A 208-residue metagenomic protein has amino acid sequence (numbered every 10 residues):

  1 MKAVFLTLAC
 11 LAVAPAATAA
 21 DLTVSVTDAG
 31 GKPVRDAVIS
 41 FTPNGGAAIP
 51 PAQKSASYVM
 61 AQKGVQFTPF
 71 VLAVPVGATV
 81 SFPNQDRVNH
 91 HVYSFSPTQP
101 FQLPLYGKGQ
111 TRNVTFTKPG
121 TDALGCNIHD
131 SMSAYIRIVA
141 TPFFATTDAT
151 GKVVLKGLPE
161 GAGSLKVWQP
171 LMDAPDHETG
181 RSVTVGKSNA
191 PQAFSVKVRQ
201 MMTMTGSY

Functional and structural regions predicted by a protein language model:
M1-V4: Positively charged n-region of N-terminal signal peptides that target proteins for export
L6-T7, A17: Cleavable N-terminal signal peptides
A19-Y208: Extracytoplasmic copper-binding redox domains, predominantly the cupredoxin/blue-copper superfamily
